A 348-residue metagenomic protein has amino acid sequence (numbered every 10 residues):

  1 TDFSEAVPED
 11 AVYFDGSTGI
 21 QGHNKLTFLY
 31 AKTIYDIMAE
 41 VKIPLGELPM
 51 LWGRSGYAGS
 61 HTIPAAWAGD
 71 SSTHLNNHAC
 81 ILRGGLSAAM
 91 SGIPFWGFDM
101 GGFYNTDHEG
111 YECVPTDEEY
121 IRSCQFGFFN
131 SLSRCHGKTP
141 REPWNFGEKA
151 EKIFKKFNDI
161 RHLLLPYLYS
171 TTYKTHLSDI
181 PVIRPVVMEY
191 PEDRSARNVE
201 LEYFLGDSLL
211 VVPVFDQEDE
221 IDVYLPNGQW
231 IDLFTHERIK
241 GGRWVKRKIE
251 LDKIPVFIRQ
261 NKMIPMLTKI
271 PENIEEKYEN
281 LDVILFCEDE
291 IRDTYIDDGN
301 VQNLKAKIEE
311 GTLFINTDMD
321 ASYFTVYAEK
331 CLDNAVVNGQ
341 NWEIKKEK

Functional and structural regions predicted by a protein language model:
T1-K253: Catalytic-domain carbohydrate-binding cleft regions of carbohydrate-active enzymes
Y57, E192-R194, Q217, Q229 (+4 more regions): Residues that cap or initiate secondary-structure elements
Y224-T235, V326-N341: Solvent-exposed beta-hairpin/edge-strand motifs
D232, K307-E309, E343-E347: Acidic/polar residues at beta-strand termini and the immediately following turn/coil
E237-V245, V337-E347: Short, solvent-exposed S/T- and G/P-enriched segments that are highly enriched in secreted/extracellular and lumenal
E250-K262, Q340-K348: A short, charged
V256-V337: Accessory, solvent-exposed terminal regions and/or long lumenal/extracellular loops of proteins
